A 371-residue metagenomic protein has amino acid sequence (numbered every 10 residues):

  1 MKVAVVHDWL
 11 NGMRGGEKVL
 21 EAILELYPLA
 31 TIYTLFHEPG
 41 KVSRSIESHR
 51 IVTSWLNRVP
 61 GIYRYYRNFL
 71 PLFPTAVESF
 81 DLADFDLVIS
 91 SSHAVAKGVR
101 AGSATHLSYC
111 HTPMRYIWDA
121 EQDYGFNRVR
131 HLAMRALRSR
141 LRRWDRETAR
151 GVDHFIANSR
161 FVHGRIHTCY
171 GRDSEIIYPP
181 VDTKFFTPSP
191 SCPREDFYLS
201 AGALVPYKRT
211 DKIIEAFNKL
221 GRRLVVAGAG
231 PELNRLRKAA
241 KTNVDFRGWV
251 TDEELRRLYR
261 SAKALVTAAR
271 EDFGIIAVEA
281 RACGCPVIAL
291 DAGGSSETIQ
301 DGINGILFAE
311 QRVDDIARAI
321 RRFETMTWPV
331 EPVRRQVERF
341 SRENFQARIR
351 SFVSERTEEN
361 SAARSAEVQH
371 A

Functional and structural regions predicted by a protein language model:
L26-K97: Active-site donor-binding segments of glycosyltransferases and PAPS-dependent sulfotransferases
F126-F155, H163-G164: Membrane-proximal helix-turn-helix segments that form the acceptor-binding/catalytic region of lipid-linked
P190-V225: Conserved donor-binding/catalytic core segment of Leloir-type glycosyltransferases
N234-E254: Nucleotide-activated donor-binding/catalytic signature segment of Leloir-type glycosyltransferases, i.e., the conserved
R260-D272, C285: Acidic donor-binding loop of glycosyltransferase active sites
T267, P286-L290, I299: Short hydrophobic beta-strand element within catalytic cores of glycosyltransferases and related nucleotide-activated
D301-G302, I306-V313, I320-T327: Conserved acidic donor-binding segment of nucleotide-sugar-dependent glycosyltransferases
Q311, T325-R364, H370: A charged, aromatic-enriched C-terminal amphipathic alpha-helix characteristic of glycosyltransferases across folds
